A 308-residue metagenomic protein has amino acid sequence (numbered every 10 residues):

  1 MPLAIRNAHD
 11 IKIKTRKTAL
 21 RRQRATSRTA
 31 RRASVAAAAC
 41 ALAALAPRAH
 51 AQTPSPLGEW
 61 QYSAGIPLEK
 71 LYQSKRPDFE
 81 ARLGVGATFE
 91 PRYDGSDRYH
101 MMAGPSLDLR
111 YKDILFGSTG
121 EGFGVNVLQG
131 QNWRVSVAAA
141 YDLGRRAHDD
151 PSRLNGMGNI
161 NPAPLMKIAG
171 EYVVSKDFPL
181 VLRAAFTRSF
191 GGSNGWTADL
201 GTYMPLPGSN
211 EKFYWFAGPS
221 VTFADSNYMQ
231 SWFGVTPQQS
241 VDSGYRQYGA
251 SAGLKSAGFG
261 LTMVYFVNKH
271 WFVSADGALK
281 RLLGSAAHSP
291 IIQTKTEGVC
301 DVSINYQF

Functional and structural regions predicted by a protein language model:
M1-R76: Cleavable N-terminal export/targeting peptides
H50-L115: Short glycine/proline- and aromatic-enriched beta-strand/turn motifs that initiate or cap beta-hairpins
T53-E69, Y172, S189-F272, A278-A287 (+2 more regions): Outer-membrane beta-barrel transmembrane domain signature
F79, Y99-P105, Q131, I160-M166 (+4 more regions): Residues that define the transmembrane beta-barrel architecture of outer-membrane proteins
A81, D113-G117, W133, D177-L182 (+2 more regions): Repeated loop/turn-to-beta-strand initiation elements of outer-membrane beta-barrel proteins
L83, P105-L107, F123, I168 (+5 more regions): Membrane-embedded beta-strands of outer-membrane beta-barrel proteins, especially the hydrophobic/small aromatic
L83-F89, T119-E121, V137-Y141, A184-R188 (+2 more regions): Transmembrane beta-barrel strands of outer-membrane/channel proteins
D94-R98, F116-S118, G130, R145-D150 (+3 more regions): Outer-membrane beta-barrel proteins
